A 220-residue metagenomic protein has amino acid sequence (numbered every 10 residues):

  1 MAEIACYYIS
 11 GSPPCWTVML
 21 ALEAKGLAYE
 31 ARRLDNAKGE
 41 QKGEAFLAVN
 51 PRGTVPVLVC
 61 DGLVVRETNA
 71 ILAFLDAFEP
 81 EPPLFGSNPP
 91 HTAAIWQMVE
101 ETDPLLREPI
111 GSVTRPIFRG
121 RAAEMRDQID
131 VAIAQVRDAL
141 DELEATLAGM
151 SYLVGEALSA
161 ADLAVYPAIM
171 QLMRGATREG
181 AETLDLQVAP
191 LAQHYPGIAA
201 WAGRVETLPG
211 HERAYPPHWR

Functional and structural regions predicted by a protein language model:
M1-V131, R137-A139, E144, L153: GST-like domain detector, emphasizing the conserved glutathione-binding G-site in the N-terminal thioredoxin-like
N36-A37, L158, R220: Positions that flank functional sites
T102-G203: GST-like fold's C-terminal all-alpha helical module
A214-R220: C-terminal/domain-terminus segments
